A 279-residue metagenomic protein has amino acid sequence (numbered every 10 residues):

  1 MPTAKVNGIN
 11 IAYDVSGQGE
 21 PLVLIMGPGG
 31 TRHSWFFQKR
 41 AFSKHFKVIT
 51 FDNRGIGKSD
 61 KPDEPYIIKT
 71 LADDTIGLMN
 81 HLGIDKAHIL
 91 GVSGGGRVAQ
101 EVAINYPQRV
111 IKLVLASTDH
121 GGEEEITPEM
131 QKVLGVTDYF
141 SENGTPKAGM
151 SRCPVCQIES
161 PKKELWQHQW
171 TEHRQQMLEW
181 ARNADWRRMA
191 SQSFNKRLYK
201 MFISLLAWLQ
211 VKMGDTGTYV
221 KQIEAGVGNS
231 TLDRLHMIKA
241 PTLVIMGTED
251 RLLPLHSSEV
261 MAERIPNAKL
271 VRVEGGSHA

Functional and structural regions predicted by a protein language model:
V6-E64: Conserved HGGG/HGGXW glycine-rich cap/lid loop of the alpha/beta-hydrolase fold
M26-P28, A87, G91-G96, G247: Conserved alpha/beta-hydrolase "nucleophile elbow" surrounding the catalytic nucleophile
T50, R54-G94: Active-site loop/oxyanion-hole signature of alpha/beta-hydrolase fold enzymes
I104, I111-E172: Flexible "cap/lid" loop of the alpha/beta hydrolase fold
K147-K163, Q167-V227, D233-R234: Conserved alpha/beta-hydrolase catalytic His-Asp/Glu region
I238, V244-M246, D250: Short beta-strand/loop motif that positions the catalytic acidic residue of the alpha/beta-hydrolase fold
R251-S257: Conserved alpha/beta-hydrolase "acid-adjacent" motif
V273-A279: Catalytic histidine-centered segment of alpha/beta-hydrolase-like enzymes
